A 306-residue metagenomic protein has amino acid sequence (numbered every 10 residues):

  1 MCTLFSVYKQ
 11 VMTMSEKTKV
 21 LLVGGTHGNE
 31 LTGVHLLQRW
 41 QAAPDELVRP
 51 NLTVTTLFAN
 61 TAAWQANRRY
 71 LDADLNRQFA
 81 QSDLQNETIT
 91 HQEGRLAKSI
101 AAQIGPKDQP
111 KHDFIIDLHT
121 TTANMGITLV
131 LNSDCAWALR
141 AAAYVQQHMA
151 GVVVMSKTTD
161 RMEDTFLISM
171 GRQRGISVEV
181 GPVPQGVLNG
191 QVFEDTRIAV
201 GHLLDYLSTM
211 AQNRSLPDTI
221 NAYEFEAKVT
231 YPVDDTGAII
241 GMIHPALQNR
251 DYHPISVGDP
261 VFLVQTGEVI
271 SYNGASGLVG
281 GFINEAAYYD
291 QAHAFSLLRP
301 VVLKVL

Functional and structural regions predicted by a protein language model:
C2-L306: Structured catalytic-domain cores with a bias toward divalent-metal coordination
